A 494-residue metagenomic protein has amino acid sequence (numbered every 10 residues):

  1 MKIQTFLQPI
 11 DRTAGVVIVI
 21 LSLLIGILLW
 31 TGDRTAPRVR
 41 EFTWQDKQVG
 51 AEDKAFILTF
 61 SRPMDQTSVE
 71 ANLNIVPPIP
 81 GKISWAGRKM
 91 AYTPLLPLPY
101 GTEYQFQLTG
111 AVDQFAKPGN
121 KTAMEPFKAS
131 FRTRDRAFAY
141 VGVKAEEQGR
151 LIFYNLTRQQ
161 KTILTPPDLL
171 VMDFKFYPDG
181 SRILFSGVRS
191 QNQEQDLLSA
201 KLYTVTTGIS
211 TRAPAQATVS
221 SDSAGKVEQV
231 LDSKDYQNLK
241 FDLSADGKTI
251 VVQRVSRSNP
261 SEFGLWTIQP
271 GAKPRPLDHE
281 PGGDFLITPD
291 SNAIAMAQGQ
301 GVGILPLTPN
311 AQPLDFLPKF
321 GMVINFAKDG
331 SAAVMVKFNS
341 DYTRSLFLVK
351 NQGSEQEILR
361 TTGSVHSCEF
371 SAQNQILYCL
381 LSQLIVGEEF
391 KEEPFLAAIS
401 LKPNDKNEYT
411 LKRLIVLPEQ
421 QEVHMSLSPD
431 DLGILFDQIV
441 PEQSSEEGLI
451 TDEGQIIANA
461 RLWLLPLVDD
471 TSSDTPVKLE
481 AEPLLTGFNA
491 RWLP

Functional and structural regions predicted by a protein language model:
K2-D135, F153-P178, S186-V188, Q193-L198 (+14 more regions): Acidic, low-complexity Ser/Thr/Gly/Pro-rich repeat segments typical of extracellular/periplasmic and surface-exposed
A86-G87, Y100, R132-A137, T157-R158 (+9 more regions): Short, solvent-exposed coil/turn segments at beta-strand boundaries
F138-V143, R182-S186, T249-Q253, I294-A297 (+3 more regions): Residue position within the beta-strands of beta-propeller blades
E146-F153, Q191-T206, T211, S258-T267 (+4 more regions): Structural motif
R158-K161, S210-K226, P270-P276, P309-P313 (+3 more regions): Beta-strand initiation motifs
Q229-F263, K273-L277, P281-V302, P313-F316 (+5 more regions): Large, well-folded core regions of big proteins
V302-S426: Eukaryotic tandem repeat interaction scaffolds
L432, D437-P494: Blade-level signature of beta-propeller repeat domains, shared across WD40, Kelch, NHL, RCC1 and BNR/Asp-box propellers
